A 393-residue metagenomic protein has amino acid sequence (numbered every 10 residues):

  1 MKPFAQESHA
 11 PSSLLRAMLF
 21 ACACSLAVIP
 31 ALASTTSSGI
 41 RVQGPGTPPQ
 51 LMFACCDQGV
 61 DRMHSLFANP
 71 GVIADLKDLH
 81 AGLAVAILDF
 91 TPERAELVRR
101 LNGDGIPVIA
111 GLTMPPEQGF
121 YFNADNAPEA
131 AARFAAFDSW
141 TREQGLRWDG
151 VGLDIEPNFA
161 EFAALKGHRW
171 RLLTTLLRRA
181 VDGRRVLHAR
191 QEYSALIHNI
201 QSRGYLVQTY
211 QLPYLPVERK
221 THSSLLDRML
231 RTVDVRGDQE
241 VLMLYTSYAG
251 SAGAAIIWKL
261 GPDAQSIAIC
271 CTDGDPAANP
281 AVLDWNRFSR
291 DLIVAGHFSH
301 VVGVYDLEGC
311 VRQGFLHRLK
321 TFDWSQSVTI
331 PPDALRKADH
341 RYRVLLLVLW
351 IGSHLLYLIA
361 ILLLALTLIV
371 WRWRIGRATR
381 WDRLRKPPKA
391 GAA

Functional and structural regions predicted by a protein language model:
T35-V72, T209-P213: Boundary/entry segment of secreted carbohydrate-active catalytic domains
G46-F53, G82-A84, P107-I109, W148-G152 (+4 more regions): Structural preference for beta-strand elements that scaffold enzyme active sites
H64-T91, A295-F298: Catalytic domains of carbohydrate-active enzymes, especially glycoside hydrolases
R94-N102, I106-T141: Active-site-adjacent "subsite" loops/lids of carbohydrate-active enzymes
F137-R179, G303: Active-site groove signature of glycoside hydrolases
G183-S224, S266-D273: Aromatic-lined carbohydrate-recognition surfaces of secreted/lumenal glycan-active proteins
Q208-A249: Substrate-binding cleft/loops of secretory-pathway carbohydrate-active enzymes
G237-G253, S266-R374: Substrate-binding cleft of secreted/luminal carbohydrate-active enzymes
